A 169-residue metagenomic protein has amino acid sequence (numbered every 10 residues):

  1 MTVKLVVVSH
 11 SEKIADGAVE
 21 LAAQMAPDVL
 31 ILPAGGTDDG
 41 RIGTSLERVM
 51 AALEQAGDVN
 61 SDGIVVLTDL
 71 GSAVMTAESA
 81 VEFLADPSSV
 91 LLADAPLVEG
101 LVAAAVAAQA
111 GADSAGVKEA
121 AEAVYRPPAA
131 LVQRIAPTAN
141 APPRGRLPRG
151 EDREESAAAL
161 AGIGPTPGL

Functional and structural regions predicted by a protein language model:
M1-L169: N-terminal loops that bind phosphate or other acidic moieties and the adjacent beta-alpha structural core
